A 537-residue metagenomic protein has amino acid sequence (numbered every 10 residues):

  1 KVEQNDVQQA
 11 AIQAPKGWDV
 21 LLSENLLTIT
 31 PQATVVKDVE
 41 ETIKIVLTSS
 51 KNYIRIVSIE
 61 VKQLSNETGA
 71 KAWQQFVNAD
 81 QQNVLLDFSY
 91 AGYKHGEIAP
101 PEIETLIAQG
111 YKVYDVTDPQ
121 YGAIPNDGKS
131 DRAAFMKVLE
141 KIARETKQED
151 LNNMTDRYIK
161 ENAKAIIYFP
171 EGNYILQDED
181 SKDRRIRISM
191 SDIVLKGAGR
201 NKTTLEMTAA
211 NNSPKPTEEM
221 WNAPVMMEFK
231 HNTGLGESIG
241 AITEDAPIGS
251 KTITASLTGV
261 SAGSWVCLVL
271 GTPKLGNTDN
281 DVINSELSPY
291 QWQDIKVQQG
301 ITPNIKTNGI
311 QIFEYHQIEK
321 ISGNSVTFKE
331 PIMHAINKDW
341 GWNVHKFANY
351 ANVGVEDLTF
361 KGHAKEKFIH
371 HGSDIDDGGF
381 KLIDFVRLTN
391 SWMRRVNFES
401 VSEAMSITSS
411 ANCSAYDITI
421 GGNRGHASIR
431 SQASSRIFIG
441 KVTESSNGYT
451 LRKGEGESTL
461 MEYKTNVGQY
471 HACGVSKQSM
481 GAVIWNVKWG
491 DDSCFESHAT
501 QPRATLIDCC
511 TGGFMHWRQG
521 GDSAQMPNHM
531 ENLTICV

Functional and structural regions predicted by a protein language model:
K1-A11, V57-L64: Solvent-exposed, low-complexity, repeat-rich "mucin-like" stalks and linkers
K1-V2, L27, I43-V46: Buried hydrophobic-core signal for structured, non-transmembrane domains
D6-L21, L26: Short, solvent-exposed loop/linker segments at beta-strand-coil boundaries, enriched for Pro/Gly and Ser/Thr
L27-V35: Short, hydrophobic beta-strand segments
P31, E40-D357, K361-H371: Extracellular "leader-to-stem" segments immediately downstream of a signal peptide or signal-anchor in secreted/lumenal
T68-A99, S213-T217, C413, Q432 (+3 more regions): Predominantly polar beta-repeat domains that present long G/T/S/D/N-rich surfaces used to bind, process, or adhere
F135, E179-R185, A210-G234, I336-K346 (+6 more regions): Extracellular beta-strand/beta-solenoid scaffold signature
D192, N201, A351-G362, T389-S400 (+4 more regions): Right-handed parallel beta-helix
